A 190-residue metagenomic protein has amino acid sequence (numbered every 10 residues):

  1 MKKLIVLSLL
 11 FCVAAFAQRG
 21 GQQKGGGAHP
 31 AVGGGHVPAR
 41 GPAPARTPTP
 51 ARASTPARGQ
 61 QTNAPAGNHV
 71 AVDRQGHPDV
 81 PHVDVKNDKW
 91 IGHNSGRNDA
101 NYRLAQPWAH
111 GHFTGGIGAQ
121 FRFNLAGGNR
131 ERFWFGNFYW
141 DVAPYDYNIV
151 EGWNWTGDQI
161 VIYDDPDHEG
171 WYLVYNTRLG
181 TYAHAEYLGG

Functional and structural regions predicted by a protein language model:
M1-Y102: Extracytoplasmic low-complexity, disordered linker/stalk tracts in cell-surface/secreted proteins
V70-G190: Low-complexity segments
